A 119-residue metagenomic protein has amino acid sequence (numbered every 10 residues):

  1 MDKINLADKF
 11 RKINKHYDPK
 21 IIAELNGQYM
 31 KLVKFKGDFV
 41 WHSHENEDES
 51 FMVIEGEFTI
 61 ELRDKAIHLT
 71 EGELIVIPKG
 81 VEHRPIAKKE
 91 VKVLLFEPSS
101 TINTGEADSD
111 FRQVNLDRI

Functional and structural regions predicted by a protein language model:
D2-F10, A23, K88-I119: Double-stranded beta-helix
L6-W41, E47, G105: A short glycine-rich, His/Asp/Glu-containing loop-to-beta-strand
N26, I54-E55, T70-E71, K89: A cytosolic small-molecule/anion-sensing beta-strand core signal
G27-Y29, K36-D38, E57-T59, A66 (+1 more regions): Short, charged/polar surface micro-motifs in flexible loops or helix N-caps
K34-F35, H44-E61: Short, conserved beta-strand element in jelly-roll/cupin
H42-S43, P85: Short glycine/serine/proline-enriched coil/turn segments at secondary-structure junctions
I60-E61, I77, E82-K88, V93-L95: Short beta-strand His + acidic residue motifs that chelate non-heme Fe in jelly-roll/DSBH and cupin folds
R63-K79: Short acidic-glycine-tyrosine-enriched beta hairpin
